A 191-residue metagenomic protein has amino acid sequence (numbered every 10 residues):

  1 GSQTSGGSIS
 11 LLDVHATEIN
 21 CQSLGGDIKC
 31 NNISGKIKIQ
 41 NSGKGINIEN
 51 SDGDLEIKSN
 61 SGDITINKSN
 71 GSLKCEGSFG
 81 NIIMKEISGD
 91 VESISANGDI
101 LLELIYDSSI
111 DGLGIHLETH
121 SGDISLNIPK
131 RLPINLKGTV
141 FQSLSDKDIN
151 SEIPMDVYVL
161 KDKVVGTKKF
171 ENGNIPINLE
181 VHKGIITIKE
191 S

Functional and structural regions predicted by a protein language model:
G1-S191: Intrinsically disordered, low-complexity terminal regions
